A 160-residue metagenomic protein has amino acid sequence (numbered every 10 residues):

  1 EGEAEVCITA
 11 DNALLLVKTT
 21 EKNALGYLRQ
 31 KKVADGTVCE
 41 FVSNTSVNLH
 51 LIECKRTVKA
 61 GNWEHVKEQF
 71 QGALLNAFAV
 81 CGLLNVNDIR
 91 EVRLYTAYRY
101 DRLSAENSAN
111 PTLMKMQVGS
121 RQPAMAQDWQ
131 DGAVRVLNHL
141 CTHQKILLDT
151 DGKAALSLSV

Functional and structural regions predicted by a protein language model:
E1-R29, R93-V160: C-terminal tail/extension regions appended to the core domain(s) of diverse proteins
L28-R29, A34-G36: Short basic alpha-helical hairpin corresponding to helix-turn-helix/winged-helix-like nucleic-acid-binding
G36-V38, N48-R56, A73: Conserved catalytic cores of phosphodiester-cleaving nucleases, focusing on short active-site segments
C39-T45, I52, R99-D101: Short, flexible beta-strand-to-coil junctions
V47, G61-V66, S104-S108: A short acidic (Asp/Glu
R56-A77: Mg2+/Mn2+-dependent nuclease catalytic core
F78-A79, N85: A contiguous pocket-lining binding segment that forms or flanks enzyme active sites
L84-R93: Short, glycine/acidic-rich hinge or "gate" loops at secondary-structure transitions that mediate conformational
